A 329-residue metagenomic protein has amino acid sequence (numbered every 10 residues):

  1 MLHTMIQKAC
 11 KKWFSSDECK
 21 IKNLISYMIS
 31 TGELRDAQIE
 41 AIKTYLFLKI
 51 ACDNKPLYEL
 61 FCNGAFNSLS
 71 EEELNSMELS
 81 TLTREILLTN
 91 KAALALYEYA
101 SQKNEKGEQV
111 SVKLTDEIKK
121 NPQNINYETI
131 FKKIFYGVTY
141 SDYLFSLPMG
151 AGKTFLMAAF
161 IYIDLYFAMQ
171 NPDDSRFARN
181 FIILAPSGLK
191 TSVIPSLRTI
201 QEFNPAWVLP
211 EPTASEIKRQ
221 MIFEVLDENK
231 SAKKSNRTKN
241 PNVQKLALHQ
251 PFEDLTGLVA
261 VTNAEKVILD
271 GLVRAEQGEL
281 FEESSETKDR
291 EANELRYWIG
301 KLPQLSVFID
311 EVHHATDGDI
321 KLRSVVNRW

Functional and structural regions predicted by a protein language model:
M1-W329: RecA-like P-loop NTPase motor core of helicase/translocase proteins
